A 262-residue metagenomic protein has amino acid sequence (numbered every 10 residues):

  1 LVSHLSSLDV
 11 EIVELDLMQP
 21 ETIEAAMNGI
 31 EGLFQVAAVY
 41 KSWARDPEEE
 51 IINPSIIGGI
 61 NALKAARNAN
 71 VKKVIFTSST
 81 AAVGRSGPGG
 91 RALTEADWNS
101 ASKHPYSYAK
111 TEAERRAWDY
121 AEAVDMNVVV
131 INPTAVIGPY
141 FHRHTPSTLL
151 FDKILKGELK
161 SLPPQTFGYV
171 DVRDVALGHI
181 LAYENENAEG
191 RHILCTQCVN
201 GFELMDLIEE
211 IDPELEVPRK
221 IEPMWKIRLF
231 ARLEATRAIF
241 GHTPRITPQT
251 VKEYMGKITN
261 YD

Functional and structural regions predicted by a protein language model:
L1-I57: NAD(P)H-binding glycine-rich loop region in Rossmannoid oxidoreductase-like domains and their noncatalytic homologs
Q35, V39, A44-Y106: Conserved Rossmann-fold NAD(P)-dependent oxidoreductase catalytic core, especially the SDR/UDP-sugar
A44-R45, N99-K103, H142-R143, L149-V170 (+1 more regions): A conserved pocket-lining segment of Rossmann-fold NAD(P)-dependent short-chain dehydrogenase/reductase
S78-S79, N132-P133, I137: Conserved SDR Rossmann-fold cofactor-binding beta-strand/turn motif
A101-V129: Active-site Tyr-X1-5-Lys
A123-M126, G138-L150, A182-H192, L215: Glycine/proline-rich active-site loop of Rossmann-fold NAD(P)-dependent oxidoreductases
G178-R245: Mid/C-terminal beta-alpha module of Rossmann-like enzyme folds, strongest in SDR-family dehydrogenases/epimerases
